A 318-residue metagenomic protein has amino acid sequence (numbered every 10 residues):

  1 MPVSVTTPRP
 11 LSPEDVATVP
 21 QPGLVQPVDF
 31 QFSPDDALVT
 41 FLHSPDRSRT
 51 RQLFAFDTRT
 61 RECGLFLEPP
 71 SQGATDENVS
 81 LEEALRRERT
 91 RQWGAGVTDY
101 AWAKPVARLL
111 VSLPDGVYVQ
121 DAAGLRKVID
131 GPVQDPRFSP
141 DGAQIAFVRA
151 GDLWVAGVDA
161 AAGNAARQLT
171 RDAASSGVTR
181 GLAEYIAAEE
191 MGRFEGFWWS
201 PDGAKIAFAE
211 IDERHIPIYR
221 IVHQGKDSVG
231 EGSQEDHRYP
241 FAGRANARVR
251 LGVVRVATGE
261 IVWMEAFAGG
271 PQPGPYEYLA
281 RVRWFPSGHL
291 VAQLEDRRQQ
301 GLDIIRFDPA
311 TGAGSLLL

Functional and structural regions predicted by a protein language model:
M1-L318: Beta-propeller folds
